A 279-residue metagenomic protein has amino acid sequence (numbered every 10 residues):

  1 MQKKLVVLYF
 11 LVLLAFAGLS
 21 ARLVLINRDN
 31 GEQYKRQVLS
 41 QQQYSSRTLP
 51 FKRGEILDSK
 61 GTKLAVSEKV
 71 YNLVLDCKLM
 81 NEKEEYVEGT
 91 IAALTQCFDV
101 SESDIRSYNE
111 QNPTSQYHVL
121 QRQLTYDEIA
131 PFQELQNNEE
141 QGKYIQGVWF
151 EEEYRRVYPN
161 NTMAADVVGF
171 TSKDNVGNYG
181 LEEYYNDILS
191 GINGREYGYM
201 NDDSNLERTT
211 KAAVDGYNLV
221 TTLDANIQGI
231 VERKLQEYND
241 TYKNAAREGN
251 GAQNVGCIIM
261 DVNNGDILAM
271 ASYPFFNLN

Functional and structural regions predicted by a protein language model:
M1-N279: Periplasmic/cell-envelope proteins involved in peptidoglycan metabolism and beta-lactam response
